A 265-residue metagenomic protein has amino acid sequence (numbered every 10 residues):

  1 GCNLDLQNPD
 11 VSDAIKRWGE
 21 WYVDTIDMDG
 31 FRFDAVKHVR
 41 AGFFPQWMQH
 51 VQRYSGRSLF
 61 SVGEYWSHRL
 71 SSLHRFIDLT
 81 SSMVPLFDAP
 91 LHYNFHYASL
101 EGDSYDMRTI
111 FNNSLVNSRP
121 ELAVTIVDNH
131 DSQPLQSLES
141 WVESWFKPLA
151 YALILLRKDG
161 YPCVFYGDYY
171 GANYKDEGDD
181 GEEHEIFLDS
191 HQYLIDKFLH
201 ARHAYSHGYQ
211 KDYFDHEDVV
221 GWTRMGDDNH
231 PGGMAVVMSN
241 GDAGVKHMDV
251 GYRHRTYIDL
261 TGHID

Functional and structural regions predicted by a protein language model:
G1-D5: Aromatic- and acidic-residue-enriched carbohydrate-binding clefts of CAZyme catalytic domains
L6-W18: Alpha-helical scaffold elements lining the catalytic groove of polysaccharide deacetylases
R17-D265: Active-site-proximal helices and loops of the catalytic beta/alpha 8
